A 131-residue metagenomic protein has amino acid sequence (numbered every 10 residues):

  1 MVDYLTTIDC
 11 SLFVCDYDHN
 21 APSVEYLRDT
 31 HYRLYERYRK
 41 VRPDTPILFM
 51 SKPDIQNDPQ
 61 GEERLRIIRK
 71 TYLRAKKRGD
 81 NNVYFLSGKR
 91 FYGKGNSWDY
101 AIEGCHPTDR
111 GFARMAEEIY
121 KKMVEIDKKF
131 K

Functional and structural regions predicted by a protein language model:
M1-D44, K52-I55: Oxyanion-hole/transition-state-stabilizing segment in secreted/luminal serine hydrolases and related acyltransferases
D3-T6, D58-K131: Catalytic His-Asp segment of secreted/periplasmic serine-dependent ester chemistry enzymes
